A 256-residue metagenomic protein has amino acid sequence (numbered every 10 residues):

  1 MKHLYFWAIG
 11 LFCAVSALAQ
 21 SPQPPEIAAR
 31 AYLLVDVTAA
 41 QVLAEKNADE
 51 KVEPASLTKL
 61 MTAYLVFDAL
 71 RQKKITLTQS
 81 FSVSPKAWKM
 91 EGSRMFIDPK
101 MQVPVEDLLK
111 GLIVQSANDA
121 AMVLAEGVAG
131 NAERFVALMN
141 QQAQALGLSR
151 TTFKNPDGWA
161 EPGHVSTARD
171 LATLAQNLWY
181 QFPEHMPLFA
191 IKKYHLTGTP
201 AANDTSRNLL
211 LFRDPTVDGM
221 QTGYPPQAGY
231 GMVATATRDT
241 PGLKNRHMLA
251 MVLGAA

Functional and structural regions predicted by a protein language model:
M1-K2: N-terminal secretory signal peptides that target proteins for export/translocation
Y5-S16: Bacterial N-terminal signal peptides
A19-R169, Q176-Y180: Active-site-adjacent loops and short helices of periplasmic peptidoglycan-processing enzymes
Q23-A29, V105, N131-A256: Penicillin-recognizing serine hydrolase domain
